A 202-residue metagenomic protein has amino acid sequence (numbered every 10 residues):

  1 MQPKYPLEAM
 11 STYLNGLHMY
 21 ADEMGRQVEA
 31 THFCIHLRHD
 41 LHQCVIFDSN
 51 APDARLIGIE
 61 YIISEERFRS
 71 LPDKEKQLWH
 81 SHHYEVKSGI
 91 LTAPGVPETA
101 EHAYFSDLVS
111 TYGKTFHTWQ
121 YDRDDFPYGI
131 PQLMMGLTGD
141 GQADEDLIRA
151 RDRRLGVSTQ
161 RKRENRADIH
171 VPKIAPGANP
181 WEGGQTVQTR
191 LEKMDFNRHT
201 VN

Functional and structural regions predicted by a protein language model:
M1-L41, T111-N202: N-terminal domain-onset segments
K4-S64, F68-R69, Q77-Y84, S88-G89: Extracytoplasmic c-type cytochrome modules immediately beyond a signal peptide or single-pass transmembrane anchor
N50-L137, G141: An exposed acidic His-Trp-rich patch
